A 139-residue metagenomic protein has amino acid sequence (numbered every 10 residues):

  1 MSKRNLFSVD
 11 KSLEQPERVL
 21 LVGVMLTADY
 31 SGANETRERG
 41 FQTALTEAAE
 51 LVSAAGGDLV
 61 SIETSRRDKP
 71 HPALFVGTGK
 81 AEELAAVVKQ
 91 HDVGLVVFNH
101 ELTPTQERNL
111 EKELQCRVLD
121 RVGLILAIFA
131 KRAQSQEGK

Functional and structural regions predicted by a protein language model:
M1-A130: N-terminal accessory targeting/assembly segments
A127-K139: Conserved phosphate-handling catalytic cores of large alpha/beta enzymes
